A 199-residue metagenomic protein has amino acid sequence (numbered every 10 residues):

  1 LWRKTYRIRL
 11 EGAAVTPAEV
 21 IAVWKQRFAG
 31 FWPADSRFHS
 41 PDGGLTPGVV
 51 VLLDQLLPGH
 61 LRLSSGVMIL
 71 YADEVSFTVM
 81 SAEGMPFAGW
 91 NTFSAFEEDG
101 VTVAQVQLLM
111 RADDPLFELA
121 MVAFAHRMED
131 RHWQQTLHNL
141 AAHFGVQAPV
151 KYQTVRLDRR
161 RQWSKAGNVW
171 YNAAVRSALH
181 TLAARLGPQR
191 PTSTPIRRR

Functional and structural regions predicted by a protein language model:
L1-P58, V169-R199: Hydrophobic ligand-binding cavity/cleft-lining segments
V15-T16, H60-L63, D114-F117: Short, surface-exposed beta-strand/loop "edge" segments at domain boundaries and coil↔beta transitions
A22-G30, G84, G100, H138 (+1 more regions): Short, intrinsically disordered, mixed-charge
L53, F77-M80, A104-V106: Short hydrophobic/aromatic-rich beta-strand segments that constitute the beta-sheet cores of beta-sandwich/beta-barrel
P58-D99: Hydrophobic-ligand binding "helix-grip"
E83-M128: Beta-strand/loop substructures that line and gate deep hydrophobic ligand-binding cavities in soluble
Q107-A112, H143-A173, R199: Compositionally biased, charge-rich terminal segments
F117-L157: A conserved amphipathic terminal alpha-helix motif
